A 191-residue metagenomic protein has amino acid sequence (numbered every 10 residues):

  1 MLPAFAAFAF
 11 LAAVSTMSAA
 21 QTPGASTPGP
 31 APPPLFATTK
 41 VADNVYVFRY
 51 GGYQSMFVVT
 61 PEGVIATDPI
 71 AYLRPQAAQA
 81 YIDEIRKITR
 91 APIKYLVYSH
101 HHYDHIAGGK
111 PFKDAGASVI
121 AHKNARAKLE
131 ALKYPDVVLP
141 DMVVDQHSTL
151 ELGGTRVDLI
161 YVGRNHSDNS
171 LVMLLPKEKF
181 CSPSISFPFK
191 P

Functional and structural regions predicted by a protein language model:
P3-S18: Bacterial N-terminal signal peptides
S18-A20, A25: Boundary at the C-terminal end of the N-terminal hydrophobic targeting segment
P32, V59-I65, R74-S118: Active-site metal-binding motif and surrounding structural segment of the metallo-beta-lactamase
P33, A42-D43, G52-Y53, P61 (+5 more regions): Extracytoplasmic
L35, K40-V41, I120-N169, L175-E178: Metallo-beta-lactamase
F36-I85, L171-L175, K179-I185: Conserved beta-strand hairpin/beta-sheet module of binuclear metal-dependent hydrolase folds, prominently
T67-I70, K94-H102, I120-K123, V162 (+1 more regions): Active-site neighborhood of phospho(di)ester-bond hydrolases with catalytic His/Asp-centered motifs
R74, H101-A107, R126-L129, S167-N169 (+1 more regions): Active-site environment of divalent metal-dependent phosphoester hydrolases
